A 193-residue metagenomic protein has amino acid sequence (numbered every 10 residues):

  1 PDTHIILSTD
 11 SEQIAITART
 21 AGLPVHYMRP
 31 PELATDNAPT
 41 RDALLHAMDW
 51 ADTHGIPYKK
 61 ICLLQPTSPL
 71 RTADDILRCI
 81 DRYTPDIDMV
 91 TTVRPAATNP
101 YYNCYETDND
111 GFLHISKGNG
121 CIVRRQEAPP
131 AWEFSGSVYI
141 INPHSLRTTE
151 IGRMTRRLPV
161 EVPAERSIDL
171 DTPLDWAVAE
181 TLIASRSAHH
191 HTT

Functional and structural regions predicted by a protein language model:
P1-I6: Short loop->beta transition adjacent to catalytic acidic/histidine clusters or analogous donor-positioning motifs
S8, M28-R29, T92-V93: Generic beta-sheet signal
S8-T9, I140, L170: Short beta-strand scaffold positions
E12-K60, L70-R71, L77-D81: Short phosphate-binding loop-to-helix
T35-P39, Y101, L170: Short, charged, surface-exposed secondary-structure boundary motifs
T40-D42, H46, P69-R156, E161: Conserved core of the sugar-phosphate nucleotidyltransferase
T148, V160-E161, E165-T193: Hydrophobic helical membrane-anchoring modules
